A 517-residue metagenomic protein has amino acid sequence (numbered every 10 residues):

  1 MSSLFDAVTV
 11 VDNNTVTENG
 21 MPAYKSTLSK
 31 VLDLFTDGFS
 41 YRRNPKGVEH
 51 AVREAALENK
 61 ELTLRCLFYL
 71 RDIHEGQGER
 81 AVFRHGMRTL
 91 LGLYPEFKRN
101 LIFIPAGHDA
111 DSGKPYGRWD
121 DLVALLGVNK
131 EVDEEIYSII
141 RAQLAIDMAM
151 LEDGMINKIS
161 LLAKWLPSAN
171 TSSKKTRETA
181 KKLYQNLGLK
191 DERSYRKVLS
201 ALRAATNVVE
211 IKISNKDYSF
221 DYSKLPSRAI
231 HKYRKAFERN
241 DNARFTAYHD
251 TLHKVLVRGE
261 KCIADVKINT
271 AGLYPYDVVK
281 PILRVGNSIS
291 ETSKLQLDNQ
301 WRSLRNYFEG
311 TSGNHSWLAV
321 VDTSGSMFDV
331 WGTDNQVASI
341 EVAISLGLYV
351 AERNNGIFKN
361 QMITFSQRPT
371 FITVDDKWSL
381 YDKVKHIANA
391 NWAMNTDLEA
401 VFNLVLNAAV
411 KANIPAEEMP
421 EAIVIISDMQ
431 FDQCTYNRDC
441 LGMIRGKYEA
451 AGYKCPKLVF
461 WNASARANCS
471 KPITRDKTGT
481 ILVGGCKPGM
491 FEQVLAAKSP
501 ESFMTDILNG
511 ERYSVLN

Functional and structural regions predicted by a protein language model:
M1-V342, E352-N517: Long lumenal/extracellular ectodomains of secretory and single-pass membrane proteins
